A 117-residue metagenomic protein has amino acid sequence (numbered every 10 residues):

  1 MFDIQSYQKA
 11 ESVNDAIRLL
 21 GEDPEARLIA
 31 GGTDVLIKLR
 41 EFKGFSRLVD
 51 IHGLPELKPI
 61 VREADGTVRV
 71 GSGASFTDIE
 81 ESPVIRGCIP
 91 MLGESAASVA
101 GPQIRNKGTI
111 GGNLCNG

Functional and structural regions predicted by a protein language model:
M1-G117: C-terminal structural segment of proteins
